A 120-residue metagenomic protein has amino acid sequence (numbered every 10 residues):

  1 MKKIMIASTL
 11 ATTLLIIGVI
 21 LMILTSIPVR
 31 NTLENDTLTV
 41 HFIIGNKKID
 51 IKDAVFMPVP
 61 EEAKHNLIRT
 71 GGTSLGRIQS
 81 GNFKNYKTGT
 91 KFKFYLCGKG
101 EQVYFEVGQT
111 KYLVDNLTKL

Functional and structural regions predicted by a protein language model:
M1-K2, I6, P60, D115-N116: Serine/threonine-rich low-complexity intrinsically disordered regions
M1-R30: Alpha-helical transmembrane spans
I4-M5, F42-N46, L117-T118: Short, structured coil/loop segments at alpha-helix boundaries
A11-T12, G18-L21, N35, K93 (+1 more regions): Generic N-terminal initiation segments characterized by hydrophobic and/or small/turn-forming residues
L21-D50: Conserved beta-hairpin
T32-E34, E61, L117: General structural signal for secondary-structure boundaries
H41-G108: Non-transmembrane, membrane-adjacent beta-strand/coil modules in membrane-associated proteins and peripheral
V103-L120: Non-cytosolic head/periplasmic domains of membrane-anchored proteins
